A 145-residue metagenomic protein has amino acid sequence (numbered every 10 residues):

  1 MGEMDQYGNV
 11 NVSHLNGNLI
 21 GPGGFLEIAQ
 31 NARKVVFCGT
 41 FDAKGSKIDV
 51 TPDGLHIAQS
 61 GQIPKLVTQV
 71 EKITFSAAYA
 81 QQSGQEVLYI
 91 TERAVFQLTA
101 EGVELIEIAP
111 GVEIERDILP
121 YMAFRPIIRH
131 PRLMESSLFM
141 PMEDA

Functional and structural regions predicted by a protein language model:
M1-D144: Conserved phosphate- and dinucleotide-binding cores of soluble alpha/beta proteins, encompassing both enzyme active
